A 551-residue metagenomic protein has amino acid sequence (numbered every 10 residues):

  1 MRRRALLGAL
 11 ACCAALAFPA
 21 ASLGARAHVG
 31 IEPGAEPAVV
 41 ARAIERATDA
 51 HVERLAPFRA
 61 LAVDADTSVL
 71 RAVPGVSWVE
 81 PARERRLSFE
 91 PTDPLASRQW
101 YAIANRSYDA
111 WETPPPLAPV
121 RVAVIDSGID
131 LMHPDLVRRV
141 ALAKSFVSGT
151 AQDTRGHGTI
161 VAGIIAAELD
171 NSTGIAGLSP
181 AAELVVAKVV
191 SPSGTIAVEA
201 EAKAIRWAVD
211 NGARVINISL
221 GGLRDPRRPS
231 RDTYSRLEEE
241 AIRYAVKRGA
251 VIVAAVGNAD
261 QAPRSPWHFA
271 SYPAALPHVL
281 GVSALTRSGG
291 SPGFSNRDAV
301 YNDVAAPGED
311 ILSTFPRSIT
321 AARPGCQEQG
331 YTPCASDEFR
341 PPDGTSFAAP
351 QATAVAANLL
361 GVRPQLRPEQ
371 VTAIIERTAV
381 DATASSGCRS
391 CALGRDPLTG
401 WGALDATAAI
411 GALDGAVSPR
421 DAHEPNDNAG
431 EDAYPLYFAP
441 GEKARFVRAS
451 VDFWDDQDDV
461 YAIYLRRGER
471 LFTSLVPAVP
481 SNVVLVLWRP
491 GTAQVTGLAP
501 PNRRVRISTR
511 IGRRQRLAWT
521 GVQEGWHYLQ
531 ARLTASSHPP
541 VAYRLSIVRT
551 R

Functional and structural regions predicted by a protein language model:
G8-A17: Bacterial N-terminal signal peptides
P33, A41-S97: Autoinhibitory propeptides
R54, N211-L220, R227-R228, A241 (+2 more regions): C-terminal subdomain of the subtilisin-like protease fold in secreted/lumenal serine endopeptidases
V73-R121, I129, P134-D135, C334-A335 (+1 more regions): Protease zymogen maturation seam
D109-L142, G149-E199, N211-R214, A275-H278 (+3 more regions): Subtilisin-like serine protease catalytic core
D126, P134, A250, S271-G361 (+1 more regions): Extracellular S/T/G-rich loop segment that most often corresponds to the catalytic His/Ser-adjacent loop
S148, A187-H278, S288, T332-P350 (+1 more regions): Substrate-binding/access-modulating region of protease and related hydrolase catalytic domains
E376, T399-G402, K443-R551: Acidic, Ser/Thr/Pro-rich low-complexity intrinsically disordered segments
